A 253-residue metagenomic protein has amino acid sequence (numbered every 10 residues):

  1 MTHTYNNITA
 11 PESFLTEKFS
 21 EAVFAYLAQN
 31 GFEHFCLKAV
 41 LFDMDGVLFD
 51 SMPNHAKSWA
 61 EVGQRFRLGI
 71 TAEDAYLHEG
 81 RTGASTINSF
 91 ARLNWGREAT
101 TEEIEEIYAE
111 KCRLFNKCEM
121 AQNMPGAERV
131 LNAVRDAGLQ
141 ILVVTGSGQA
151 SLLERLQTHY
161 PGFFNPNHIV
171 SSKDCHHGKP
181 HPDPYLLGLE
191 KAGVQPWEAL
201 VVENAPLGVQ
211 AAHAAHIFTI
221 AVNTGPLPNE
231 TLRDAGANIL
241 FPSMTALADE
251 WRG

Functional and structural regions predicted by a protein language model:
M1-K38, N132, G148-G253: Asp-based, Mg2+/Mn2+-dependent phosphohydrolase catalytic module
F14-D74: Active-site neighborhood of HAD-like aspartate-dependent phosphohydrolases
A25, A91-R129, A137: Metal-dependent phosphoesterase signature
L48, N123, I141, V201-V202 (+1 more regions): Conserved SAM-binding loop
A56, A60, G83-N88, Y108 (+2 more regions): An amphipathic alpha-helix signature
V62-G63, G83-A99, L189: Helix-loop "lid/cap" segments that line or gate small-molecule binding pockets
Q64, R135, H213: Anion (oxyanion) recognition and catalysis
R65-L68, W95-A99, Y160-N165, G193-V194: Short helix-capping segments at alpha-helix termini
